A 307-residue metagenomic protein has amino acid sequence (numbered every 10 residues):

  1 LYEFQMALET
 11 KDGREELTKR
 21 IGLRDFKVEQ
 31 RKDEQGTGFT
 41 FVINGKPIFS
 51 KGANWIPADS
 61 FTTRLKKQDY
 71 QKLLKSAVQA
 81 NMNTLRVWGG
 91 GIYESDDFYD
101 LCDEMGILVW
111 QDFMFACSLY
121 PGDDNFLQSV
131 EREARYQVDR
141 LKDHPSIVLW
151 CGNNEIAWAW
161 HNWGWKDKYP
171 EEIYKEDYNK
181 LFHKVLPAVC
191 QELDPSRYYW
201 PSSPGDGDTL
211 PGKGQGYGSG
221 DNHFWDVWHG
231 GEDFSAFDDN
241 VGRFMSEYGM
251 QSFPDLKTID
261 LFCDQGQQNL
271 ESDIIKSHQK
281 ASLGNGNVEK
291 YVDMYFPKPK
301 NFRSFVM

Functional and structural regions predicted by a protein language model:
L1-L85, E104, G216, G230 (+1 more regions): Secreted/periplasmic carbohydrate-active enzymes, especially glycoside hydrolases
Q30-F39, S95-D97, R132-R140: Alpha-helical scaffolding within the catalytic cores of extracellular/periplasmic polymer-degrading hydrolases
K46-W55, L108-P121, Q137, L149-E176 (+1 more regions): Aromatic- and acidic-residue-enriched carbohydrate-binding clefts of CAZyme catalytic domains
K51-A53, L85-V87, V109-Q111, G152 (+2 more regions): Hydrophobic faces of well-ordered beta-strands that scaffold small-molecule active sites in alpha/beta enzyme cores
N54-K67, A80-G91, F113-S129, I156 (+2 more regions): The substrate-binding groove and active-site-proximal loops of carbohydrate-active enzymes, especially glycoside
K75-A80, T84-V130, Y136, G212-S235: Aromatic-lined substrate-binding rim segments of carbohydrate-active enzymes
E104, Y120-K213: Active-site neighborhood of glycoside hydrolase catalytic domains
W150, L181, A188-Q191, R197-M307: Substrate-binding clefts and catalytic carboxylate motifs of secreted carbohydrate-active enzymes
